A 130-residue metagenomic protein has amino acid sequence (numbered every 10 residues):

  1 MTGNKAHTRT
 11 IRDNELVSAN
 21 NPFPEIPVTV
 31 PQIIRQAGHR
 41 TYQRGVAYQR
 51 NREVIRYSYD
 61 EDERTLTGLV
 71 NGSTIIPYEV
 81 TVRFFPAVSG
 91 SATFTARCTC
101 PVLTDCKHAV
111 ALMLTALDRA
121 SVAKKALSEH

Functional and structural regions predicted by a protein language model:
M1-H130: Long, low-complexity, compositionally biased intrinsically disordered regions
